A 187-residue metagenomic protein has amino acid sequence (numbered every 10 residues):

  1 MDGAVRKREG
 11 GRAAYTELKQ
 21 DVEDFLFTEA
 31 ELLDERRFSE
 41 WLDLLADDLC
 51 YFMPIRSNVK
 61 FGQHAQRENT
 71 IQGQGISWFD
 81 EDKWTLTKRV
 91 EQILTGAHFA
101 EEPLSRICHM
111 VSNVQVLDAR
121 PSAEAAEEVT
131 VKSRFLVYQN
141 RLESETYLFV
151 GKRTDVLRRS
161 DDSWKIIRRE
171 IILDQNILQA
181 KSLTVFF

Functional and structural regions predicted by a protein language model:
D2, E124-K132, F149-S182: Short beta-strand edge/turn micro-motifs at domain boundaries
D2-D47, V59: Short, low-complexity N-terminal intrinsically disordered segments enriched in polar/charged residues
D24, I107-H109, F149-V150: Short solvent-exposed loop/turn micro-motifs enriched in small/polar/acidic residues
L45, F135-V137, E170: Short beta-strand segments enriched in hydrophobic/aromatic residues within well-folded beta-rich domains
D47-A119, A125-V131: A solvent-exposed, acidic/Ser-Thr-rich amphipathic alpha-helical stretch
M110, A126-E127, Y138-N140, R153: Charged, gly/pro-rich active-site loop segments
V137-Y147: Short, cysteine-centered beta-strand-loop-beta hairpins and adjacent loop/turn segments enriched in charged/polar
T184-F187: Short hydrophobic/aromatic patches at helix-to-coil boundaries
